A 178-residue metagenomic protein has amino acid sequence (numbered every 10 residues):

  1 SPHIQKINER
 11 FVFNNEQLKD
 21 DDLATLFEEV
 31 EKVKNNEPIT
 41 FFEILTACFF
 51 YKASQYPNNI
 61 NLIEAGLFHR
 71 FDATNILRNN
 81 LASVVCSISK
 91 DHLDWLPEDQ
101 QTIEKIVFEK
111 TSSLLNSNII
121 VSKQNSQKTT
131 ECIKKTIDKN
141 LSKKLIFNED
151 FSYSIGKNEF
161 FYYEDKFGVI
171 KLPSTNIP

Functional and structural regions predicted by a protein language model:
S1-R78, K90, D94-Q100: ATP-dependent carboxylate-amine ligase catalytic core
F13-I39, L96-T111, L115-P178: Adenine nucleotide phosphate-binding catalytic loops in nucleotide-utilizing enzymes
L45-N59, R78-S89, Q127-E131, K139 (+1 more regions): A conserved, hydrophobic alpha-helical segment in the catalytic core of large ATP/adenylate-utilizing enzymes
N59-N61, L81-S83, N118-I120, K144-L145: Structural motif
E64-A65, C86-S87, S122-K123: Short, well-ordered coil/turn residues at beta-beta hairpins and beta-strand->alpha-helix junctions within
N75-L81, S113-S117: Short, conserved loop/helix-junction motifs that constitute active-site signature segments in enzyme catalytic cores
S87-D91, D150-F151: Short, acidic/turn-prone active-site loops that include or flank metal/cofactor- and phosphate-binding residues
